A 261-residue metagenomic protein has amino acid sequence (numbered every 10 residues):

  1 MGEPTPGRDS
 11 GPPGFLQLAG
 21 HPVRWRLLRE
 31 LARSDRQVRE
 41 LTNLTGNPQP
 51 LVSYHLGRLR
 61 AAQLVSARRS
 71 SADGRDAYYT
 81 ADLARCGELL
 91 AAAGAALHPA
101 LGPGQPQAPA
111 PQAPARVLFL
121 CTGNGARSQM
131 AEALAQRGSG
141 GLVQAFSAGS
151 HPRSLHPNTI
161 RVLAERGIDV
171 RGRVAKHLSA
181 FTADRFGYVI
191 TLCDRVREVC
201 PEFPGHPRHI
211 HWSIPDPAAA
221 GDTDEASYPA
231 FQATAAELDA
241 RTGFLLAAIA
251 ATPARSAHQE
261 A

Functional and structural regions predicted by a protein language model:
M1-G11, L83-F119: Amphipathic alpha-helical dimerization/coiled-coil segments that flank or bridge DNA-binding/regulatory modules
S10-L51, D76-A84: N-terminal helix-turn-helix DNA-binding core of bacterial DNA-binding proteins
L56-G57: Short, hydrophobic-biased segments on the C-terminal half of alpha helices that form "recognition helices"
A61-A72: Beta-hairpin "wing" of winged helix-turn-helix
A108-S179: Conserved active-site segments centered on acidic
G123-G125, D194-R197: Short glycine-rich anion-binding loops that position phosphate/pyrophosphate groups of nucleotides and phosphorylated
C200-A261: Phosphate-binding/catalytic loops
